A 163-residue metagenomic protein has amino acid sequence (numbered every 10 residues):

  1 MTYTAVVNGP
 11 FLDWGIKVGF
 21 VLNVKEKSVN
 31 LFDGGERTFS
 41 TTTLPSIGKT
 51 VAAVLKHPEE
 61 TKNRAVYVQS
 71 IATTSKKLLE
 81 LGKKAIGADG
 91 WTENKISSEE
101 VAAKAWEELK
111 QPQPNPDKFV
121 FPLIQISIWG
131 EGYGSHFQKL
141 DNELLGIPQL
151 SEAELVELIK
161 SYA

Functional and structural regions predicted by a protein language model:
M1-W91, A103-F119: Oxidoreductase cofactor-interface core, primarily capturing Rossmann-like NAD(P)-dependent enzymes
E99-A163: A hydrophobic C-terminal alpha-helical subdomain
